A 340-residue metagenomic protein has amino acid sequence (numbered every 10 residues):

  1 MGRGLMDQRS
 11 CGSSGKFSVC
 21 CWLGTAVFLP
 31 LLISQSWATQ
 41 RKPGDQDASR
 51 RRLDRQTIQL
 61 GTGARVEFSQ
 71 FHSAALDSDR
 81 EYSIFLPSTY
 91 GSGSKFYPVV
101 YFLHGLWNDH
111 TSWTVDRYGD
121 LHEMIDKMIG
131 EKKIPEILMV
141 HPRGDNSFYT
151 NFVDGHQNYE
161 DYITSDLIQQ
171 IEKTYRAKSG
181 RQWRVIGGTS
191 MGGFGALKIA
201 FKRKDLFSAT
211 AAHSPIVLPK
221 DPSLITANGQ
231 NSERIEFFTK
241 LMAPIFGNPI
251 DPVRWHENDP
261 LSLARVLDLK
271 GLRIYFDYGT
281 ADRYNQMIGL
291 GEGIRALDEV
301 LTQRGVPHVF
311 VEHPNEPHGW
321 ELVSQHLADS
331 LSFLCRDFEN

Functional and structural regions predicted by a protein language model:
M1-K16: N-terminal secretory signal peptides that target proteins for export/translocation
G2-L5, L32, W37, Y101: Intrinsic low-complexity/disordered segments
G12, C20-W22, R336: Secreted/luminal cysteine- and crosslink-motif detector
S13-K16, P30, N248: Intrinsically disordered, low-complexity regions enriched in Ser/Pro/Gly/Gln/His and often acidic
W22-L31: Bacterial N-terminal signal peptides
S36-N340: Non-catalytic cap/lid and distal C-terminal segments of serine-dependent acyl enzymes
